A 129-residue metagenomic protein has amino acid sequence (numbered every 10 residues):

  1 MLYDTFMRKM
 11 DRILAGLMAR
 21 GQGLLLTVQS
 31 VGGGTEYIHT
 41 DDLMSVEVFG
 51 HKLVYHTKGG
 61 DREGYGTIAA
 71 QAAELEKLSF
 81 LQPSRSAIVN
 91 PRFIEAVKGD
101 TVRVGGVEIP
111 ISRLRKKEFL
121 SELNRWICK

Functional and structural regions predicted by a protein language model:
D4-V104, E108: Conserved binding/recognition cores within well-folded domains
Q71, E118-F119: DNA major-groove recognition helices of helix-turn-helix
F119-K129: C-terminal output/interaction extensions
